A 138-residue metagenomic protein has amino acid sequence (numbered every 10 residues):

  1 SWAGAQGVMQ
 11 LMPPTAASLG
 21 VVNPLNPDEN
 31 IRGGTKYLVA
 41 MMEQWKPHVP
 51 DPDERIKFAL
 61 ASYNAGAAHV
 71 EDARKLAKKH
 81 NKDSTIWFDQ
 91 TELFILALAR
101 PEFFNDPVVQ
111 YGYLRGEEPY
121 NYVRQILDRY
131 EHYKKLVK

Functional and structural regions predicted by a protein language model:
S1-K138: Catalytic glycan-binding domains that act on GlcNAc-containing polysaccharides
